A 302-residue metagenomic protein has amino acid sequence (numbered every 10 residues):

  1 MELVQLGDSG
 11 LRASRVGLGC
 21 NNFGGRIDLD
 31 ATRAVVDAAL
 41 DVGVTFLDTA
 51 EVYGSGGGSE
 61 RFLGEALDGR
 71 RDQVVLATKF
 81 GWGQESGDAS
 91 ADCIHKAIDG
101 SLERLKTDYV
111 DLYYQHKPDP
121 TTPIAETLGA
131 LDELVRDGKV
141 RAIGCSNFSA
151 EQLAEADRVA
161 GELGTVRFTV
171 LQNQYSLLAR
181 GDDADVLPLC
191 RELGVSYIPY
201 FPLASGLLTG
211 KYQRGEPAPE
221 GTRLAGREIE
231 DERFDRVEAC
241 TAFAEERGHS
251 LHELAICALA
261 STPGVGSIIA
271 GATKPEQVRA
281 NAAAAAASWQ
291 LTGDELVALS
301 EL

Functional and structural regions predicted by a protein language model:
M1-V75: N-terminal binding-site loop/beta-alpha segment at the start of enzyme catalytic domains that lines or forms
C20-D30, F80-H95, H116-T122: Active-site mouth loops of central-metabolism enzymes
I27-A39, A89-L105, L153-R158: Short, acidic/polar
R33, E60-R61, A91-K96, A125-A130 (+1 more regions): Charged helix-capping and loop-helix junction motifs
A38, V42, R104-L105, G138 (+1 more regions): Structural motif
Q73-E85, L171-Q174: A short, structured active-site edge motif that brings together acidic residues
L102-T122: Active-site groove signature of glycoside hydrolases
T122-L302: Beta/alpha (TIM)-barrel catalytic core signal, keyed to glycine-rich beta->alpha loops juxtaposed to Asp/Glu that bind
